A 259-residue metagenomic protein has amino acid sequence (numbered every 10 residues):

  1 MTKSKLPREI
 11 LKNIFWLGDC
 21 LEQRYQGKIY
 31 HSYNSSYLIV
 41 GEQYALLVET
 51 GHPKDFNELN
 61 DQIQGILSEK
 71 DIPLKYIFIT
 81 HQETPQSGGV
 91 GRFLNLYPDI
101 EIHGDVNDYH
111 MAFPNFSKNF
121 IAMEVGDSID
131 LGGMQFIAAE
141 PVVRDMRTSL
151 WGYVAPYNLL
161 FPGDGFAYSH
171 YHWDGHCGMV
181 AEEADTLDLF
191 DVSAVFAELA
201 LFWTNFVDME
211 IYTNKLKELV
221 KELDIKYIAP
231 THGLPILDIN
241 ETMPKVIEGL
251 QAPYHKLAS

Functional and structural regions predicted by a protein language model:
K5-Q64, L150-V154, N158-P162: Conserved beta-strand hairpin/beta-sheet module of binuclear metal-dependent hydrolase folds, prominently
E9, I100-S149, V207-K217: Metallo-beta-lactamase
V48-T50, P73-Q82, I102-D105, L160-D164 (+2 more regions): Active-site neighborhood of phospho(di)ester-bond hydrolases with catalytic His/Asp-centered motifs
D55, Q82-S87, Y109-A112, D127 (+3 more regions): Active-site environment of divalent metal-dependent phosphoester hydrolases
D55-I102: Active-site metal-binding motif and surrounding structural segment of the metallo-beta-lactamase
K118-M123, M179, V246-E248: Short, hinge-like loop/turn segments at secondary-structure boundaries
V143-P230, L234-D238: Metallo-beta-lactamase
A229-S259: Binuclear metal-ion centers of metallo-dependent hydrolases, dominated by the metallo-beta-lactamase
